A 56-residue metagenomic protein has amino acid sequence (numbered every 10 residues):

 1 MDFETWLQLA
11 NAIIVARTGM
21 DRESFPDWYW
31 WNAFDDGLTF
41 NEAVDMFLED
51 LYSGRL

Functional and structural regions predicted by a protein language model:
M1-L56: C-terminal alpha-helical interaction appendages
